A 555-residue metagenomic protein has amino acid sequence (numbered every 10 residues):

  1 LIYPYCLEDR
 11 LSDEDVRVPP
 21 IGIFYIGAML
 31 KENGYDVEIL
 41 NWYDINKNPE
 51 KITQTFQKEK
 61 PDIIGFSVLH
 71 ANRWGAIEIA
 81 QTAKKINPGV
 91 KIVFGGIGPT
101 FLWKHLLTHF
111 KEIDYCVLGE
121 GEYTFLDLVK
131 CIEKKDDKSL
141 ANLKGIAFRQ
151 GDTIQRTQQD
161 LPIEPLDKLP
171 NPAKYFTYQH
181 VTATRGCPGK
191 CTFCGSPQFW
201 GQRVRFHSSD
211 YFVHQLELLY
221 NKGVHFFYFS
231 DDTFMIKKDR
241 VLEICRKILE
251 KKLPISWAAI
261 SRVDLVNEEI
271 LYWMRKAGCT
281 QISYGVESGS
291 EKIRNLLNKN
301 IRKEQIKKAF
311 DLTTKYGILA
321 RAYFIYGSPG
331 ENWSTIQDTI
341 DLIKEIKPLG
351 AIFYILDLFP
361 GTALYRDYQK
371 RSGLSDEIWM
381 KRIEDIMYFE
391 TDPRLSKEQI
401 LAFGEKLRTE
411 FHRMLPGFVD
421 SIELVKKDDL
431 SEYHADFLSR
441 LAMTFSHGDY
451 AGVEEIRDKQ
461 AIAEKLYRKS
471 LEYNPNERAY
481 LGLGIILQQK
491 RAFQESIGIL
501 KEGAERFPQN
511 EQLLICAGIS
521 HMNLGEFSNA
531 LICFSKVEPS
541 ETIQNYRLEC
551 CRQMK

Functional and structural regions predicted by a protein language model:
Y3-D9, K344-E472: C-terminal accessory regions of radical SAM enzymes
Y5-S12, L143, A147-A183, R413-I422: N-terminal [4Fe-4S]-dependent radical SAM core
V18, D167-S328, D341: Radical SAM [4Fe-4S] cluster-binding motif and immediate context
G22, M29-N33, E38-Q158, Y354-I355 (+2 more regions): Glycine-rich beta-alpha loop elements in corrinoid/cobalamin-binding modules across cobalamin-dependent enzymes
P88, Y473-P475, P508, E541-T542: Short coil turns that delineate tetratricopeptide repeat
D231, S439-R440, R478-G482, Q512-C516 (+1 more regions): Alpha-solenoid helical repeat scaffolds
